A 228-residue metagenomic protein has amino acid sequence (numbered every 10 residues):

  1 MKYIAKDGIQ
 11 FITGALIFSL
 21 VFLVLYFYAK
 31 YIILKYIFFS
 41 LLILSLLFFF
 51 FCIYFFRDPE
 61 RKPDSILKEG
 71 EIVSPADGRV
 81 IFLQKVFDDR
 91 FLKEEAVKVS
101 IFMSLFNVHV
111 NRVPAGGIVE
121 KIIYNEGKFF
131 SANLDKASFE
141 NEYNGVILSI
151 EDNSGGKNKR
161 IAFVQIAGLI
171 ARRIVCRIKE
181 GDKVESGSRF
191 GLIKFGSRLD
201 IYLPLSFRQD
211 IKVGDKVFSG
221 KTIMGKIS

Functional and structural regions predicted by a protein language model:
M1-S228: Contiguous, well-folded functional domains in the mature portion of proteins
